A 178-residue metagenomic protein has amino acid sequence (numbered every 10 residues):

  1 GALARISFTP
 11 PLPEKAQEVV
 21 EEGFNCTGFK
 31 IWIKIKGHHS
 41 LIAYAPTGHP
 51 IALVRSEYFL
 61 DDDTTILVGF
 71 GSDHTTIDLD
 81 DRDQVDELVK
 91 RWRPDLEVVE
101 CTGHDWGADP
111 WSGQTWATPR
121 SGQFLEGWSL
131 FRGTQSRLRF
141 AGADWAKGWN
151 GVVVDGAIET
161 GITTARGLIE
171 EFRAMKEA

Functional and structural regions predicted by a protein language model:
G1-K15, W32: Flavin (primarily FAD) binding-site architecture
K15-E21, F124-W128: Short, P/G- and charge-enriched loop/turn segments at secondary-structure junctions
E18-V19, Y44-S56: Extended, low-complexity cationic-aromatic segments
G28-K30, I66: Short hydrophobic/aromatic beta-strand or adjacent loop that forms the aromatic wall/cage of a ligand/substrate-binding
I31-G37: Conserved beta strand-loop-helix elements of the APE1-like EEP
H38-A43, T76-D78: Short helix-loop capping/hinge motifs at secondary-structure junctions, enriched in acidic/polar residues
S40-P46, V98-C101: Acidic/polar loop patches that form or flank catalytic/metal-binding clefts of enzymes that bind anionic ligands
P50-A178: Conserved flavin/dinucleotide-binding core of flavoenzymes
